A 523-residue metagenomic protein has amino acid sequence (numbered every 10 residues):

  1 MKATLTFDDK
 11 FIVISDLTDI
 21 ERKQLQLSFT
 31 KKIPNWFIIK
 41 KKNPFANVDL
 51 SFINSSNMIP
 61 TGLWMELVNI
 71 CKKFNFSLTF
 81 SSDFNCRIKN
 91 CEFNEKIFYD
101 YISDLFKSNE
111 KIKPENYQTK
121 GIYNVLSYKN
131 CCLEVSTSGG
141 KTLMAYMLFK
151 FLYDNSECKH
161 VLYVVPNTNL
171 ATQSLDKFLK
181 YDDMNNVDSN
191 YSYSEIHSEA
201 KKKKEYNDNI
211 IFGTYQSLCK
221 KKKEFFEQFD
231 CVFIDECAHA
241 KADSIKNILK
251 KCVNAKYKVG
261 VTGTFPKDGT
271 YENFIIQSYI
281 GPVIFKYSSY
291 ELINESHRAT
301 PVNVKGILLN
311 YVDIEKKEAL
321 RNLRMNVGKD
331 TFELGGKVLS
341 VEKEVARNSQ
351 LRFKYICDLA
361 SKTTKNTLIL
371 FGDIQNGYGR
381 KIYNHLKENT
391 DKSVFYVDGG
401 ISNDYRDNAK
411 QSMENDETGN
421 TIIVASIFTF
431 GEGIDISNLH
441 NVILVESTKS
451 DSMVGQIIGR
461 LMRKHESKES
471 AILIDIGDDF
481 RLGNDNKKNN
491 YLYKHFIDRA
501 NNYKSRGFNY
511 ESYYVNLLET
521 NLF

Functional and structural regions predicted by a protein language model:
Y128-K150: Walker A/P-loop
T142-Y153, E157-K180: Conserved Walker A/P-loop ATP-binding site and its immediately adjacent core in helicase/helicase-like ATPase domains
S198-K204, K381, S393-F430: Conserved helicase ATPase core of P-loop NTP-dependent helicases/translocases
F229-D230, V424-A425, E432-S447, Q456 (+1 more regions): A short beta-strand element within the Helicase C-terminal
A238-N303: Post-DEXD/H (motif II) to motif III coupling segment of the RecA-like Helicase ATP-binding lobe
F265-P266, K449-L473: Conserved SF2 helicase motif VI
D330-G372, G377-H385: Conserved interdomain hinge at the start of the Helicase C-terminal
L461-H495: Conserved segment of the helicase C-terminal RecA-like domain
